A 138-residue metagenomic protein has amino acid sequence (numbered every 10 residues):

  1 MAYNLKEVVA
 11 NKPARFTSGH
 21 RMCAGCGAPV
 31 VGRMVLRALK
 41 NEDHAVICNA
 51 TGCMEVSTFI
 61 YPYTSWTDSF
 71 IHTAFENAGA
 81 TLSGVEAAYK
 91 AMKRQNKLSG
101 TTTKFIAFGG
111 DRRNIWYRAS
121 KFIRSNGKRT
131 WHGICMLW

Functional and structural regions predicted by a protein language model:
A2-L137: Cofactor-binding active-site loop characterized by glycine-rich and histidine/acidic residues
